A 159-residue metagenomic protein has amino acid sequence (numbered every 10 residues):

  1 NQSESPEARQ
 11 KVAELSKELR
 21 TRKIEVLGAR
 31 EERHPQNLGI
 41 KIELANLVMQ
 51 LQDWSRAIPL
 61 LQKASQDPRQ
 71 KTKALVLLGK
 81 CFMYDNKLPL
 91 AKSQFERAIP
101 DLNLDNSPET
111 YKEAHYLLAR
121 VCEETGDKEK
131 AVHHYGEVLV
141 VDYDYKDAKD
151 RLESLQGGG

Functional and structural regions predicted by a protein language model:
Q66, A98-D101, L139-V141: Amphipathic alpha-helical segments of tetratricopeptide repeats
